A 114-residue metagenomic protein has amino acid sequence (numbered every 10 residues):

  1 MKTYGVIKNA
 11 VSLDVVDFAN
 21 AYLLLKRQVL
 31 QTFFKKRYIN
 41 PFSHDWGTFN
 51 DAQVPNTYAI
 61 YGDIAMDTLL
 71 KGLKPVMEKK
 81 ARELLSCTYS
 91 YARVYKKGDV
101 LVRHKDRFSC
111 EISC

Functional and structural regions predicted by a protein language model:
M1-A81: Non-heme Fe(II)/2-oxoglutarate
L70-S113: Conserved double-stranded beta-helix
